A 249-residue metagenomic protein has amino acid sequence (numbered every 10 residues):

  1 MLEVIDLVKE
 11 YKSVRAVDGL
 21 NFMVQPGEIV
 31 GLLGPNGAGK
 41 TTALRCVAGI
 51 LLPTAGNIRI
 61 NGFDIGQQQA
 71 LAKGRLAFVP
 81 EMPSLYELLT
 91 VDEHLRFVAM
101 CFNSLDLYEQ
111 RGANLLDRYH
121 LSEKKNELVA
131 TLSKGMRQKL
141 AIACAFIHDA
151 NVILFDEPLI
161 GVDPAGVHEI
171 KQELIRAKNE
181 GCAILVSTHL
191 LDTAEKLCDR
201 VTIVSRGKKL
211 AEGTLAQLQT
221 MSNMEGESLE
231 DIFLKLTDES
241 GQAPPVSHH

Functional and structural regions predicted by a protein language model:
A48: Helix-to-loop junction immediately C-terminal to a conserved catalytic motif
G56-Q67, L71-A72: Conserved ABC transporter NBD signature motif
R96, M100-N103, L107-K124: Conserved ABC ATPase "signature" region
L128-G135: Conserved ABC ATPase signature
I153-E157: Catalytic Walker B motif of ABC-type/P-loop ATPase nucleotide-binding domains
E212-G213: ABC ATPase "signature
